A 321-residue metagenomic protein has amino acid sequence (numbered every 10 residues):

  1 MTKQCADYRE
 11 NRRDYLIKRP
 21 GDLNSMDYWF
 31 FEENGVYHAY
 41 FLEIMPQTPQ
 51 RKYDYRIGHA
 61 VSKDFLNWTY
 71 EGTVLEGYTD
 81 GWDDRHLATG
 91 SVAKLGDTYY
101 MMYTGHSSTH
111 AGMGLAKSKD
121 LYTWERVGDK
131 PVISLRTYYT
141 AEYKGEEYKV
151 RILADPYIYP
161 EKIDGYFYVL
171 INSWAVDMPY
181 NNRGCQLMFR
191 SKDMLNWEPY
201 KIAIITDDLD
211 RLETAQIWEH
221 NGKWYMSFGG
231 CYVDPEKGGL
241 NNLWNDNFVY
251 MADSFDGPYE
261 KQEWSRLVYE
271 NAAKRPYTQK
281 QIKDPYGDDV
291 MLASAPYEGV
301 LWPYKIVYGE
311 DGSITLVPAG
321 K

Functional and structural regions predicted by a protein language model:
M1-K321: Carbohydrate-active catalytic/glycan-binding domains of CAZyme proteins, especially the secreted or lumenal ectodomains
